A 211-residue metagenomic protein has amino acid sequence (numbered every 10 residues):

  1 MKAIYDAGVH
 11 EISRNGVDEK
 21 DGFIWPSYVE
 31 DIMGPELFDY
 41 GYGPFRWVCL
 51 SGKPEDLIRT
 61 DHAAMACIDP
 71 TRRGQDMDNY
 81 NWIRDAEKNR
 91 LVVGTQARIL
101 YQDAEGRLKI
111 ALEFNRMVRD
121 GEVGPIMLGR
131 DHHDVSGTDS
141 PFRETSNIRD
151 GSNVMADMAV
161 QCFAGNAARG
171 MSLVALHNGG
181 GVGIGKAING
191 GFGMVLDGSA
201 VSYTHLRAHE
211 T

Functional and structural regions predicted by a protein language model:
M1-F163, A168-R169: Patatin-like phospholipase A catalytic core
R130, I184-K186, L196, A208: Generic structural "secondary-structure junction" signal
S136-D139, I184-K186, Y203: Short helix/loop capping segments that flank catalytic or ligand/cofactor-binding pockets
S140-F142, I188-G190, L206: General "foldedness" signal
A168-F192: Conserved phosphate/anionic-ligand binding catalytic regions in large, soluble enzymes, centered on
I188-V195, A200-S202: Catalytic phosphate/nucleotide-handling subdomain of diverse soluble enzymes
T204-T211: Conserved small/polar residues in nucleotide/adenosyl-binding loops
